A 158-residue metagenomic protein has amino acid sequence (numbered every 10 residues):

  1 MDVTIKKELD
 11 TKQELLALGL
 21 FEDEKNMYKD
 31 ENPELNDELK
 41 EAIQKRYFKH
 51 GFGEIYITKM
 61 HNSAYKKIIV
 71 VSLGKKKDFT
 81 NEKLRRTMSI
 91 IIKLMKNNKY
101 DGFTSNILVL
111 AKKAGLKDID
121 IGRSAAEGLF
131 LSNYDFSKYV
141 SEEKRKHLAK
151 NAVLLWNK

Functional and structural regions predicted by a protein language model:
M1-K158: Short amphipathic alpha-helical segment within the helicase RecA-like ATPase core that mediates nucleic-acid
